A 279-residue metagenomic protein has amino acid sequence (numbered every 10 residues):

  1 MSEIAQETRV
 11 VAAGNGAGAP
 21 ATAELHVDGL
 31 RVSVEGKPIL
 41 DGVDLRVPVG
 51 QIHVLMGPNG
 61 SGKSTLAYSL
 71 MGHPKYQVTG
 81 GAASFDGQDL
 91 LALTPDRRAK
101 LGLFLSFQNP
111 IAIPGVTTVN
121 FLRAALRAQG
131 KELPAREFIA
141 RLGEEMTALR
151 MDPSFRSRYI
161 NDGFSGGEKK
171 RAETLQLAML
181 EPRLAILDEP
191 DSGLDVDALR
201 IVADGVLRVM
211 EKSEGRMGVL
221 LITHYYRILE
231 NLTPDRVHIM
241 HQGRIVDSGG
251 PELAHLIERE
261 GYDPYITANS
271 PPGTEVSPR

Functional and structural regions predicted by a protein language model:
L25-V27, L40-G42: Conserved structural motif at the start of ABC-family nucleotide-binding domains
M56-P58: The feature captures the beta-strand-to-loop junction immediately N-terminal to the Walker
A82-R98, N161: ABC ATPase NBD Q-loop/coupling interface
N109, G115-Q129, R141: Q-loop/switch helix immediately C-terminal to the Walker
L177-A178: ABC ATPase C-loop
I186-P190, D197: Walker B catalytic motif
R236, M240, R244-T267: Conserved beta-strand-loop-alpha-helix hinge in the C-terminal portion of ABC ATPase nucleotide-binding domains
